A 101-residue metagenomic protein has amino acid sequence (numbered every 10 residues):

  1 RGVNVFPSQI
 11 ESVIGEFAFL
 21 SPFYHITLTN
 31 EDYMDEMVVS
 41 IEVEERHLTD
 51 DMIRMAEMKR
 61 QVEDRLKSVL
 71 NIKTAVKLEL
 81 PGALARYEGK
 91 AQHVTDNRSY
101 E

Functional and structural regions predicted by a protein language model:
R1-I72, L78, Y87-G89: AMP-binding/adenylate-forming catalytic core of the ANL superfamily
L80-E101: Flexible lysine-rich "adenylation lid" loop at the C-terminal edge of ANL adenylation domains
